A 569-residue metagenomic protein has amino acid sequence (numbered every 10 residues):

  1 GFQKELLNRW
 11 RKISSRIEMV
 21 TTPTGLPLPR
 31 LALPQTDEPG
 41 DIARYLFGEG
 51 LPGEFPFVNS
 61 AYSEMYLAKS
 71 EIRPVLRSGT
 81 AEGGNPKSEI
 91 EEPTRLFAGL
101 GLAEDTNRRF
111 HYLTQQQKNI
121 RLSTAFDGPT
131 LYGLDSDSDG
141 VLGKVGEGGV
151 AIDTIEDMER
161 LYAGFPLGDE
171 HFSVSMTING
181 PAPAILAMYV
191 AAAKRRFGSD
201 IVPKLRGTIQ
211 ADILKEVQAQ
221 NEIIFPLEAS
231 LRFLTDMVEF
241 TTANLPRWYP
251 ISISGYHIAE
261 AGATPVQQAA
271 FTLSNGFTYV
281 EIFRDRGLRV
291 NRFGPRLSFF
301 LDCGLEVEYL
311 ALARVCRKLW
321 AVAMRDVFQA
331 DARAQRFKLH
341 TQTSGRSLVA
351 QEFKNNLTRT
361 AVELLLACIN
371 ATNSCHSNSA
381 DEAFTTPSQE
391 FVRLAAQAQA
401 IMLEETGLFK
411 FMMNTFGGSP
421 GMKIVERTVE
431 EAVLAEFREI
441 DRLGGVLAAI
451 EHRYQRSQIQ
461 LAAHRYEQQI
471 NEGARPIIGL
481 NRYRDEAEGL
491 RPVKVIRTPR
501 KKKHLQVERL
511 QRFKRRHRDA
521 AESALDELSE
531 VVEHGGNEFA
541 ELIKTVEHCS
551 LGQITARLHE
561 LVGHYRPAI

Functional and structural regions predicted by a protein language model:
G1-E82, E89-Y309, V327, D331-H340 (+3 more regions): Catalytic alpha/beta active-site cores
K4-D41, G48-A61, L67-A68, P74 (+3 more regions): Flexible, glycine-rich loop/tail regions that form catalytic "lids" or insertion modules at the edges of active sites
P52, G101-D105, Q117, D153-E156 (+16 more regions): Conserved active-site and cofactor/substrate-binding residues in soluble primary-metabolism enzymes
R109-Q116, I155-F165, M188-R196, D236-N244 (+12 more regions): Generic, well-ordered alpha-helical scaffold segments in large soluble proteins
L134-D137, T386-Q389, L461-A462, Y565-P567: Short secondary-structure transition/capping segments
G140-L142, A261, N356-L357, E404 (+1 more regions): Short hydrophobic/aromatic segments of transmembrane alpha-helices and their interfaces
F172-I178, G262-P265, L348-E352, A383-T386 (+2 more regions): A short glycine/serine-rich beta->alpha loop
A270-N275, Y279, S298-G479: Active-site capping/gating regions of soluble enzymes
